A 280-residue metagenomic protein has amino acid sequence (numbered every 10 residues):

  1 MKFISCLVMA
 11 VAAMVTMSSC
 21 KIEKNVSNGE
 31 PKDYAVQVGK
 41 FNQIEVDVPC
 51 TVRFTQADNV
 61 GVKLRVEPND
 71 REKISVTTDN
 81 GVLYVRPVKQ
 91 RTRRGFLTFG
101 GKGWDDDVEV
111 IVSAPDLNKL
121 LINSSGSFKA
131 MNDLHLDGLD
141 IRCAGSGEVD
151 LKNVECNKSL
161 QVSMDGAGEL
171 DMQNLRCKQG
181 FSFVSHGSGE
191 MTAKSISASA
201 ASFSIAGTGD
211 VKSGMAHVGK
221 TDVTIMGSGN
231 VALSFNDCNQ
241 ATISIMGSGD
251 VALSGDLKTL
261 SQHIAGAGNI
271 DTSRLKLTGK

Functional and structural regions predicted by a protein language model:
M1-S5: Positively charged n-region of N-terminal signal peptides that target proteins for export
C6-A13: Sec-dependent N-terminal signal peptides
V15-S19: C-terminal motif of bacterial Sec signal peptides marking the signal peptidase cleavage site
C20-D47, T51-C143, D150-M164, D171 (+4 more regions): Acidic (Asp/Glu) and glycine-rich low-complexity loops/linkers that are typically intrinsically disordered
L170-K280: Short, surface-exposed interaction patches in beta-rich subdomains that mediate adhesion/assembly near membranes
